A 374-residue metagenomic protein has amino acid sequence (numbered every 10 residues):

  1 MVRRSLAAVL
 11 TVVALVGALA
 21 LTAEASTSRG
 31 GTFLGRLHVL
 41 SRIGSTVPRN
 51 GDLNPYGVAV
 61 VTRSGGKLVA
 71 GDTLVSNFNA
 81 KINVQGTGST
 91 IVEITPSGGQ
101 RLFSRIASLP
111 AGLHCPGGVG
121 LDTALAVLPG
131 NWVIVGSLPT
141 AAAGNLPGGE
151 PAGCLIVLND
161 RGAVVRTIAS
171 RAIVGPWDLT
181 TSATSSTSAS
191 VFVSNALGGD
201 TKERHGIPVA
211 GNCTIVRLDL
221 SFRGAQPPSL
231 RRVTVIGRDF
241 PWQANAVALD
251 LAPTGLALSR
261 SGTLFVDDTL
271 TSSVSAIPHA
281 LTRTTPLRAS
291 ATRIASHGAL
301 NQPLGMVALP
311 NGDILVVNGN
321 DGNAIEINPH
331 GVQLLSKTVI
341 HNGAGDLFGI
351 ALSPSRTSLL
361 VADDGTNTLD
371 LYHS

Functional and structural regions predicted by a protein language model:
V16-T32: C-terminal region of N-terminal signal peptides and the immediate post-cleavage residues of exported proteins
R29-G51, P96-V119, C154-P176, S221-G224 (+3 more regions): Surface-exposed loop and turn segments in beta-propeller and other repeat-based domains that flank or scaffold
V47-A70, S108-V133, P139-A141, G149-C154 (+5 more regions): Beta-rich, blade/repeat-based domains predominating in secreted/periplasmic proteins but also intracellular
R63, K67-L68, N77-L102: Beta-propeller domains
G71, V75-S89, I134-A152, A189-V216: Short, conserved, GDST-rich strand-edge loop motifs in beta-rich repeat architectures
F78-A80, S137-T140, E150, D160 (+10 more regions): Short loop/turn segments immediately following the C-termini of beta-strands
S89-V92, G153-I156, G211-V216, S273-A276 (+2 more regions): A short loop-to-beta-strand structural motif that recurs across blades of beta-propeller domains
T269, S273, R293-L335: Loop/turn-rich, solvent-exposed surfaces of beta-rich toroidal or solenoidal domains
